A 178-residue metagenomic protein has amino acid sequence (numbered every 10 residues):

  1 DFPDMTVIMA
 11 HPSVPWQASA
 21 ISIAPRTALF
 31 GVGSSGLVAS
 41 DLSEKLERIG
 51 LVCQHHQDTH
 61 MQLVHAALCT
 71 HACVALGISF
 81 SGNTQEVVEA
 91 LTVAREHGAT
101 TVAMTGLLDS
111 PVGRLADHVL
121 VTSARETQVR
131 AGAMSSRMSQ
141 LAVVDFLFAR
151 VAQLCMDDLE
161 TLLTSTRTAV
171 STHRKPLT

Functional and structural regions predicted by a protein language model:
D1-S13: HTH-adjacent hinge/linker in prokaryotic transcriptional regulators
S13-A24: Glycine-rich phosphate/diphosphate-binding loops that line cofactor/substrate pockets in enzymes
A24-M138, A142, F148-C155: Glycine-rich phosphate-binding loops that contact phosphosugars or nucleotide phosphates
D157-T178: A short, charged, Gly/Pro-tolerant segment at domain boundaries
